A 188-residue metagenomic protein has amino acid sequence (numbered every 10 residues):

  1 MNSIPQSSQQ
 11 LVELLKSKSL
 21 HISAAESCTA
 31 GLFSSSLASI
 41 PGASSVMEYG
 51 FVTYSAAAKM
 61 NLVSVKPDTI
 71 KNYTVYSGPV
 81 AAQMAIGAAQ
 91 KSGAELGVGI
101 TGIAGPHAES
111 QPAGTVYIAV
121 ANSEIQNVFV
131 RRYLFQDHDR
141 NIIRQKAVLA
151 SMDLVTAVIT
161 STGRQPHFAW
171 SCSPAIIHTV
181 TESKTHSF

Functional and structural regions predicted by a protein language model:
M1-F188: Short alpha-helical segments enriched in small residues
